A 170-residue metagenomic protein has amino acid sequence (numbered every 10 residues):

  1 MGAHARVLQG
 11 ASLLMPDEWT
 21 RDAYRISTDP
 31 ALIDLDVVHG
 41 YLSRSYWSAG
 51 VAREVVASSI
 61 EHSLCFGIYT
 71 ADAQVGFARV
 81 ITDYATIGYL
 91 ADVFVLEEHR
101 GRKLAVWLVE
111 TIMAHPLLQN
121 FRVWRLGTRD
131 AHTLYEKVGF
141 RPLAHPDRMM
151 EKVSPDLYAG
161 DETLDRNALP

Functional and structural regions predicted by a protein language model:
H4-V51, D161-P170: Short amphipathic alpha-helix that is part of the acyltransferase structural core
E54-F94: A conserved beta-strand-loop-helix scaffold within acyl/acetyltransferase catalytic domains
H99-L108: Conserved acetyl-CoA pyrophosphate-binding loop and the N-cap/start of the following alpha-helix in GNAT-like
L118-S154: Conserved active-site alpha-helix within GNAT-family acetyltransferase domains
D156-G160: Short, basic amphipathic alpha-helical segments that act as recognition/interaction helices in nucleic-acid-binding
